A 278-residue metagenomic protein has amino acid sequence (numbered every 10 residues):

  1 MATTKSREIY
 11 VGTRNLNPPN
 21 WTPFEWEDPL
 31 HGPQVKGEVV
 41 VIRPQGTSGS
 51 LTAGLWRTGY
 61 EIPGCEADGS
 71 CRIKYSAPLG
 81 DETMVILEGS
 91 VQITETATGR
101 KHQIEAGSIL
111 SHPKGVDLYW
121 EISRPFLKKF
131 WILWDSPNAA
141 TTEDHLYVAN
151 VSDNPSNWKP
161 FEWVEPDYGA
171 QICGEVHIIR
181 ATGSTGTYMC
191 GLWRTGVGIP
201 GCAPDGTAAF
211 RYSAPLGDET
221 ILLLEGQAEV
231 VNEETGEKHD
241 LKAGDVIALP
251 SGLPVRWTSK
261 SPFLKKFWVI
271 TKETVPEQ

Functional and structural regions predicted by a protein language model:
M1-R57, I62-E66, S136-R194: A short, N-terminal "cap"/entry segment at the start of jelly-roll beta-barrel domains of the cupin/DSBH fold
V39-I42, W56-T58, I93, I104 (+9 more regions): Fold-core signature of tandem repeat domains
P44, G64-P78, E95, H102 (+6 more regions): Short histidine-centered beta-strand/loop micro-motifs that create catalytic or ligand/metal-coordination sites
A53-L55, T83, K101, I109-S111 (+3 more regions): Conserved hydrophobic/aromatic beta-strand scaffold that supports enzyme active sites
L55, A77, E88, E95-A97 (+7 more regions): Residue-level recognition of conserved beta-strand positions in structured domain cores
S76-I93, S213-V230: Short, conserved beta-strand element in jelly-roll/cupin
T98-K114, T235-S251: Short acidic-glycine-tyrosine-enriched beta hairpin
S108, K114-N138, S251-V275: Ligand-binding loop in jelly-roll beta-barrel domains
